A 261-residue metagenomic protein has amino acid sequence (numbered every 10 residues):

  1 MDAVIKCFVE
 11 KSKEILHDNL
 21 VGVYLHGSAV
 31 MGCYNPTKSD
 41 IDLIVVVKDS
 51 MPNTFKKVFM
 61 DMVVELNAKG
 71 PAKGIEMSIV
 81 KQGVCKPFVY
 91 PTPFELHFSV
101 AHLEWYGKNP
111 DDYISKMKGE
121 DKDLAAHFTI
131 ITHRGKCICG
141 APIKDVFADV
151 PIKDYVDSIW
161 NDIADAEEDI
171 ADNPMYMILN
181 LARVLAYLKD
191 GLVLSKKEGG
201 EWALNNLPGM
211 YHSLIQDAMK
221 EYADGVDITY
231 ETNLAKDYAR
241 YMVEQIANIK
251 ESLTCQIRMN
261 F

Functional and structural regions predicted by a protein language model:
M1, I170-M177, E231-A235: Aromatic-acidic/polar surface patches that form glycan- and anion
M1-Y24, T54-F55: Helical scaffold of the NTase/Pol beta-like nucleotidyltransferase catalytic core
V4, V58, L234, Y238: Soluble or luminal CAZymes and related metallo-dependent hydrolases
L25-D61, E65, G74-K81: Catalytic metal-binding acidic patch
V64-A171, I178, V184: Conserved NTP/Mg2+-binding pocket subregion across the NTase superfamily
V156-A218: Extended, basic/helix-rich recognition subdomains
L192-F261: Structured mid-to-C-terminal alpha-helical surface segments
